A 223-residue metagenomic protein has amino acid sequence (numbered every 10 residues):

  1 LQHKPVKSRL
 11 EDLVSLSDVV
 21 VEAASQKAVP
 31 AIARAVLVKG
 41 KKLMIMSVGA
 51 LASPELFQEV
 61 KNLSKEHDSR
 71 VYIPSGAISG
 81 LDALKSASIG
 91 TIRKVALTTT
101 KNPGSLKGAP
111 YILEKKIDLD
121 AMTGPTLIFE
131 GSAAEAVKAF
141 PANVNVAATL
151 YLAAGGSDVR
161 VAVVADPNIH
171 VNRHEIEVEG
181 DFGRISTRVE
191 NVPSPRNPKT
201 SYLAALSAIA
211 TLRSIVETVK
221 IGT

Functional and structural regions predicted by a protein language model:
L1, N62-L63, L150-G155: Short, conserved catalytic or adaptor-binding loops enriched in Gly and charged residues
L1-A35, K39: N-terminal glycine-/serine-/threonine-rich beta1-alpha1-beta2 phosphate-ribose binding loop of Rossmann-like
Q2-K4, K61-S64, I89-I92, E114: Short, hinge-like loop/turn segments at secondary-structure boundaries
L16, S53-F57, S105-A109: Short, charged, surface-exposed secondary-structure boundary motifs
K27-A35, K39, V48-R70: Rossmann-fold NAD(P)-binding glycine/threonine-rich loop
K42-M44: A short hydrophobic/small-residue beta-strand
M46-G49, S75-A77: Short strand-turn motif at the edge of the Rossmann-like AdoMet-binding core
V71-Y72, A77-T223: Active-site-lining helix/loop region of Rossmann-like oxidoreductase modules
